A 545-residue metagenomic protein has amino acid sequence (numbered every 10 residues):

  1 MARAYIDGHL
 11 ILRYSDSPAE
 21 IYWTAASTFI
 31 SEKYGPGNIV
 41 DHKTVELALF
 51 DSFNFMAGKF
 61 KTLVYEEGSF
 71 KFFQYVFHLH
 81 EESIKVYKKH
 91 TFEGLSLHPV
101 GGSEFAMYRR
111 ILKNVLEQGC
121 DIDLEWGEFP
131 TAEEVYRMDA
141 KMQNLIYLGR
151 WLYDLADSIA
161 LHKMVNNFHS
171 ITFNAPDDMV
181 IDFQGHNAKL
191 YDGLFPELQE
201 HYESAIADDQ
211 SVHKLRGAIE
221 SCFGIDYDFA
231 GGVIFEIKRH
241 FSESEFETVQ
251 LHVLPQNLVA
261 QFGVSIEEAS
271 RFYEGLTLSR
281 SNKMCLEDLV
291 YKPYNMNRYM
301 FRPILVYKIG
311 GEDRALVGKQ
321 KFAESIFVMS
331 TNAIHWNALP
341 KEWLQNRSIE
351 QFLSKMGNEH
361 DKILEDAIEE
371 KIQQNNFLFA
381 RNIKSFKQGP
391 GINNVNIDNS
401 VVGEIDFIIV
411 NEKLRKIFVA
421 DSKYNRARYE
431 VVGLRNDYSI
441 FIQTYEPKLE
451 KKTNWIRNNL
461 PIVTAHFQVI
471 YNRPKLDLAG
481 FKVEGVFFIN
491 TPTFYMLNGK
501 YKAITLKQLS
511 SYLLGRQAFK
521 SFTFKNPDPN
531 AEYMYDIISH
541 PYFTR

Functional and structural regions predicted by a protein language model:
M1-N358, L478-V483, F487-R545: Composition-driven low-complexity segments enriched in polar/acidic and proline residues
N346-I368, Y438-F441: A short, highly charged nucleic-acid-interacting micro-segment common to nuclease and nuclease-linked defense proteins
I363, S400-V402, G480: A generic fold-level signal
E370-L378: Short helix-loop-beta junction
R381-I405, I409-R415: Active-site metal-binding core of divalent-cation-utilizing nuclease and nuclease-like domains
F386-Q388, N425, T491-F494: Short, solvent-exposed loop/turn segments at secondary-structure junctions
I409-Y429: Active-site beta-strand-loop-beta-strand hairpin of nuclease catalytic cores that positions key catalytic residues
Y424-F488: Catalytic cores of nucleic-acid endonucleases
